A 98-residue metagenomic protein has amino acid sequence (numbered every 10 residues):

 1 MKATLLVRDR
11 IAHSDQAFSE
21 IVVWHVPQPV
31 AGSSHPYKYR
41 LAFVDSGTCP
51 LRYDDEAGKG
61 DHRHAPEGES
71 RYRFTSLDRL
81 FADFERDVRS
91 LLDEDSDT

Functional and structural regions predicted by a protein language model:
M1-H62: The feature represents the first ordered module of a protein
K59-Y72: Short helix/strand-capping connector loops at secondary-structure junctions
E69-T98: Short, compact, well-ordered microdomains
